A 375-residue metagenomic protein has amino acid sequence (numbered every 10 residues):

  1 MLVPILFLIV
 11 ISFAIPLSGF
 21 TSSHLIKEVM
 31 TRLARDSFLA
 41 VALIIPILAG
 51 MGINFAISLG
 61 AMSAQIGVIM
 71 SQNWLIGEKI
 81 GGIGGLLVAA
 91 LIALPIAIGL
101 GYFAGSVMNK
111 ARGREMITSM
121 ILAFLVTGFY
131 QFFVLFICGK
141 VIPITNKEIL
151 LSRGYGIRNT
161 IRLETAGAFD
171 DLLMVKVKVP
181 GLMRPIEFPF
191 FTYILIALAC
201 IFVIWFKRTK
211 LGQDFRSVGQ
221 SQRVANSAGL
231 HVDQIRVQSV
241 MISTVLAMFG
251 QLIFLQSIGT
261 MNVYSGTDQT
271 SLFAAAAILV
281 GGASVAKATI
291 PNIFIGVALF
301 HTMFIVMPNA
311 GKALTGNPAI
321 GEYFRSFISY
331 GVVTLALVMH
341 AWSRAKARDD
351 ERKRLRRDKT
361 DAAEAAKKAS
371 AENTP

Functional and structural regions predicted by a protein language model:
M1-I11, Q220-S227, H231-Q234, G296 (+1 more regions): Cytosolic-side transmembrane-helix boundaries in multi-pass membrane proteins
I11, S23-I76, I98-Y102, S106-G113 (+1 more regions): Single transmembrane alpha-helix segments in multi-pass membrane proteins
I53, M241-S326: Transmembrane alpha-helical segments in multi-pass inner-membrane proteins
G60-A64, S119-L125, I290-M303: Central hydrophobic cores of alpha-helical transmembrane segments in multi-pass integral membrane proteins
G77-T127, F300: Alpha-helical transmembrane segments within multi-pass membrane transporters and channels
M116, I144, F188-I194, R236 (+3 more regions): Loop-to-transmembrane alpha-helix initiation sites
V126-K207, G316-G321, E351: Transmembrane helix-bundle core of multi-pass membrane transporters and related energy-transducing complexes
M183-N262: Helix-loop-helix "hairpin" substructures at the membrane interface of multi-pass membrane proteins
